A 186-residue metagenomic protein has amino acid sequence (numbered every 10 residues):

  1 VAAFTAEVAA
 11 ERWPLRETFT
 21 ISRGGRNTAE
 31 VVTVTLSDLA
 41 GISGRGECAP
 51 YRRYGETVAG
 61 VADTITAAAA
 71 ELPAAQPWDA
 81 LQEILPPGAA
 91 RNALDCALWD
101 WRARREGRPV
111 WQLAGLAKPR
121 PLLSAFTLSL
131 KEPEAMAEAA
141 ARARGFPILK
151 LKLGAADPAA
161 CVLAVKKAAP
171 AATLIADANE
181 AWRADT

Functional and structural regions predicted by a protein language model:
V1-L174, N179-A184: N-terminal capping/lid subdomain adjacent to the active-site entrance of alpha/beta enzymes
